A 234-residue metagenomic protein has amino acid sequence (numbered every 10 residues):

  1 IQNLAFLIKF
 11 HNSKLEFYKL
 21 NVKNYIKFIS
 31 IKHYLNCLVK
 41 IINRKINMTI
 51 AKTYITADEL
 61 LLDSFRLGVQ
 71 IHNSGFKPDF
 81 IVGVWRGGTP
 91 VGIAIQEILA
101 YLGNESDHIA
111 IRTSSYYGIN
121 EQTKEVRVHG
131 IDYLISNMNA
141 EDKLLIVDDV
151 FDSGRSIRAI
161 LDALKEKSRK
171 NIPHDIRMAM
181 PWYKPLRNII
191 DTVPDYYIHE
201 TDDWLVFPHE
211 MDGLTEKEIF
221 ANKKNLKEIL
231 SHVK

Functional and structural regions predicted by a protein language model:
L4-L7, H11-S13, Y18, Y25 (+1 more regions): Short hydrophobic targeting helices and cationic amphipathic motifs that mediate membrane/organellar targeting
N12-S13, K19, Q122, A159: Alpha-helical transmembrane segments and their juxtamembrane interfaces
H33-K234: PRPP-associated nucleotide enzymes
